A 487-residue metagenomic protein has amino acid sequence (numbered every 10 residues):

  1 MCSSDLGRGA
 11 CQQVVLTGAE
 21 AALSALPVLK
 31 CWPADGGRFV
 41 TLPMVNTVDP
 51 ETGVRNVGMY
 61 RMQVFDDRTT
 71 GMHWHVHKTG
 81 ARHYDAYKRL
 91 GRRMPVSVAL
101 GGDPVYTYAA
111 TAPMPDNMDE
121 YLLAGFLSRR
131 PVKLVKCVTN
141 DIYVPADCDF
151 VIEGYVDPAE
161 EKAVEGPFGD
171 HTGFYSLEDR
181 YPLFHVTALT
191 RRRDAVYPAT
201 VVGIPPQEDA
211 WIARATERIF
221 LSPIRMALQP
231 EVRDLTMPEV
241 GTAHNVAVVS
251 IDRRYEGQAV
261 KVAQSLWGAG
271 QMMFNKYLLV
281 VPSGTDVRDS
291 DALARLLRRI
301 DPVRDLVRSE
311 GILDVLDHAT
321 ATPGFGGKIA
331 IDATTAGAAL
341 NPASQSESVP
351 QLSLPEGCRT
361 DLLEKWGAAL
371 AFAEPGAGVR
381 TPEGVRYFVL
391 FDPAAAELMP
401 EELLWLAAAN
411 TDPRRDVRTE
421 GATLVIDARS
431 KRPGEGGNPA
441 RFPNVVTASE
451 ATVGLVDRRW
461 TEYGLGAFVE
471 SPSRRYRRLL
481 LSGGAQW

Functional and structural regions predicted by a protein language model:
M1-P33, D103-W487: Charged, compositionally biased interaction regions
Q13-A99: Internal mixed beta-strand/loop scaffold within catalytic domains of large alpha/beta enzymes
